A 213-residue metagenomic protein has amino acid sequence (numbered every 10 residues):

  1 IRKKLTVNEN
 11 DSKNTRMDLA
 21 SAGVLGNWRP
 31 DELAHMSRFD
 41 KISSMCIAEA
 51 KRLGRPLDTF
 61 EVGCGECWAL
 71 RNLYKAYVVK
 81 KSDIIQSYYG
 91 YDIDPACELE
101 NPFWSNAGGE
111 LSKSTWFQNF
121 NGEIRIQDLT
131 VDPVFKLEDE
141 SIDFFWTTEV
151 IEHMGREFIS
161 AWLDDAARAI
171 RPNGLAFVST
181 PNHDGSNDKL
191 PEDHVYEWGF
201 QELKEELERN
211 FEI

Functional and structural regions predicted by a protein language model:
I1-E140, F144-W146, E157-D164, F200-Q201: Conserved N-terminal segment of class I S-adenosyl-L-methionine
F120, P172-N173, R209-N210: Structured helix-beta-strand junction loops
E149-H153: Short catalytic micro-motifs in class I SAM-dependent methyltransferases
M154-G155, I170-P172: Helix-to-beta-strand junctions that scaffold the AdoMet/dcAdoMet cofactor pocket in Class I SAM-dependent enzymes
N173-T180: Conserved beta-strand signature within the Rossmann-like core of class I S-adenosyl-L-methionine
P181-S186: Short "lid" loop at the C-terminus of a central beta-strand within the Rossmann-like core of SAM-dependent
N187-E202: Acceptor-substrate binding/catalytic loop of class I
L203-I213: A SAM-dependent methyltransferase catalytic signature shared across enzymes that methylate proteins
